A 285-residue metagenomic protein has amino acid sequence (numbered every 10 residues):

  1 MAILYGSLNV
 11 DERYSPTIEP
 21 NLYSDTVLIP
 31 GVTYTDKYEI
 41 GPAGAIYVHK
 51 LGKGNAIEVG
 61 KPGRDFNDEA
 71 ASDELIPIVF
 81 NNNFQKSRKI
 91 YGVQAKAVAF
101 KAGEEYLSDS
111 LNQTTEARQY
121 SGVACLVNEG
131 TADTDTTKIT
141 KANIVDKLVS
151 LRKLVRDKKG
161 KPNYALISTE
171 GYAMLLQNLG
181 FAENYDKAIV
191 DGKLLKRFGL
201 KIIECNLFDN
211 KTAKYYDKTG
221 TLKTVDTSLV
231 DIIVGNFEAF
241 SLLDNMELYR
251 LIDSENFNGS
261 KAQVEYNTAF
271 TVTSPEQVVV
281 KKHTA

Functional and structural regions predicted by a protein language model:
M1-L75, K282-H283: N-terminal "assembly arms/tails" that initiate or stabilize quaternary assembly in self-assembling proteins
I3, L243-A285: Extended, compositionally biased alpha-helical segments that mediate assembly or anchoring
A43-A45, K161-N163, L229-V230: Short, surface-exposed beta-edge/turn micro-motifs
A56-V59, M174-Q177, V272-T273: Short helix/loop capping segments that flank catalytic or ligand/cofactor-binding pockets
K61-E105, D109-Q113: Long, hydrophobic/aromatic-enriched structural stretches that serve as scaffold segments
I90-K158, K281-A285: Alpha-helical scaffold segments that mediate packing/assembly in large oligomeric complexes
N128-L195: Extended, solvent-exposed, turn-rich assembly/linker loops in the middle of proteins
K196-L251: Glycine/small-residue-rich hydrophobic helix-like segments
